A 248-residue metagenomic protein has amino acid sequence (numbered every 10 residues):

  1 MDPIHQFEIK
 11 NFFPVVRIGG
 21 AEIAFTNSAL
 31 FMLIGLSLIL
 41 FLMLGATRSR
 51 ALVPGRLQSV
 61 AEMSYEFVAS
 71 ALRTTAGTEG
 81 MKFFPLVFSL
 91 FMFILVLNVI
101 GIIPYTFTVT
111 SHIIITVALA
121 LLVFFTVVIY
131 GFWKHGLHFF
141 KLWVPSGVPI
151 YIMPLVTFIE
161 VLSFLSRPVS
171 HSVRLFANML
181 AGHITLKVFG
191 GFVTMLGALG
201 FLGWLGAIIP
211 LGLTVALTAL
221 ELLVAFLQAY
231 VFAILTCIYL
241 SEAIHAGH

Functional and structural regions predicted by a protein language model:
M1-H248: Selective transmembrane helix interface/packing segments
